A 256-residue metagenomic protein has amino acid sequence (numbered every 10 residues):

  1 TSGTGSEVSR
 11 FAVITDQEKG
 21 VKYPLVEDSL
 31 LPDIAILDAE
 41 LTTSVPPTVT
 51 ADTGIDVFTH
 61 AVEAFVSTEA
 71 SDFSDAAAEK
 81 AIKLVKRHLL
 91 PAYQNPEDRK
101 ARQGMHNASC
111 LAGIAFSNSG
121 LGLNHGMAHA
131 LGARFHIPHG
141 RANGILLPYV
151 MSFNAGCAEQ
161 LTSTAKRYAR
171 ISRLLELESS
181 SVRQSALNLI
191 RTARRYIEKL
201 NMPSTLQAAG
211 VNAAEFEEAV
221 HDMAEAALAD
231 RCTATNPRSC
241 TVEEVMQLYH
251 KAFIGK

Functional and structural regions predicted by a protein language model:
T1-D72, S163-L174: A glycine/threonine-rich phosphate-anchoring loop and its flanking beta-alpha core in nucleotide/phosphate-binding
G3, C110-N143, D230-T235: Glycine-rich phosphate/pyrophosphate-binding beta-alpha loops
P47-L111, A115: C-terminal and late-domain segments of enzyme folds
F58-V62, M105-G113, L147-M151, A193 (+3 more regions): Short alpha-helical scaffolding segments that buttress acidic/His motifs in well-ordered protein cores
E69-A77, A92-G104, S119-N124, L161-T162 (+3 more regions): Flexible, glycine/charged-enriched surface loops at secondary-structure junctions
I137-E218: Gly/Pro-rich interdomain helix-loop hinge
E215-K256: Short, amphipathic C-terminal "tail helix"
